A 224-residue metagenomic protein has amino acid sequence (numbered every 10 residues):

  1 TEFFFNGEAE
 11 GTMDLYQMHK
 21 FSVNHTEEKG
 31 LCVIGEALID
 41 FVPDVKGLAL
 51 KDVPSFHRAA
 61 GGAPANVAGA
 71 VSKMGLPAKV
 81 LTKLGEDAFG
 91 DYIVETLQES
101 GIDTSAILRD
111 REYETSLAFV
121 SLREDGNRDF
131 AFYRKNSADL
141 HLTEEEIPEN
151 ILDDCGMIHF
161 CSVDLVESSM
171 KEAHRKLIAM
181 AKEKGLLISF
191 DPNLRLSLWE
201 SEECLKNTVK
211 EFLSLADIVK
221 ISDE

Functional and structural regions predicted by a protein language model:
F3-F5, D14-C32, Q98, T104 (+1 more regions): Ribokinase/PfkB-type carbohydrate-kinase core domain
F5, D14-D103: Glycine-rich phosphate/adenosyl-contacting loop at the front of the ribokinase-like
L84, D110, L194: Residue-level "edge-of-site" marker
A106-T115: A short, structured active-site edge motif that brings together acidic residues
L117-S121: Short beta-strand scaffold segments in enzyme catalytic cores
